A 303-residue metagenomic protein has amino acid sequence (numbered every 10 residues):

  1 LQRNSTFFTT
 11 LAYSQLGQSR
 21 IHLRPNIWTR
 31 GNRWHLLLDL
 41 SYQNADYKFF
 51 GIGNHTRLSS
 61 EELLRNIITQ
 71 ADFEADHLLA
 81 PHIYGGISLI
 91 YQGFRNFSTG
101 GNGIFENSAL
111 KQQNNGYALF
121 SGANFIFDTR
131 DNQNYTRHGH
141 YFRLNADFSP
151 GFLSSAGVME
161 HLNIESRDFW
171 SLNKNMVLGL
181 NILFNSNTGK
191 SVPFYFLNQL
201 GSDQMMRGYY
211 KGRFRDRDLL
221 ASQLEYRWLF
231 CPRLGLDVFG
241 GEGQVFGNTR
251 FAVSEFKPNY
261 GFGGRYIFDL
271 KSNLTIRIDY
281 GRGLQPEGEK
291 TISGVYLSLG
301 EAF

Functional and structural regions predicted by a protein language model:
L1, L23-I27, A71-H77, A123-F127 (+6 more regions): Residues on the lipid-exposed face of transmembrane beta-strands in outer-membrane beta-barrel proteins
L1-Y117, L200, G212-D216, L274-R277 (+1 more regions): Gram-negative/organellar outer-membrane beta-barrel architecture
Q2, R30-N32, L78-H82, R130 (+3 more regions): Outer-membrane beta-barrel channels and translocator barrels
F7-L11, L36-L40, G85-I87, A123-F125 (+8 more regions): Membrane-embedded beta-strand positions of outer-membrane beta-barrel proteins
L11-G17, I27-T29, L40-D46, L89-R95 (+11 more regions): Transmembrane beta-strands of outer-membrane beta-barrel pores
R20, N66-Q70, A118-G122, G139 (+4 more regions): Transmembrane beta-barrel architecture of outer-membrane proteins
R20, W34, A45-G51, F94-G100 (+7 more regions): Outer-membrane beta-barrel proteins
S121-C231, L236-E242, F246-N248: C-terminal outer-membrane beta-barrel translocator/porin domains of Gram-negative envelope proteins and their
